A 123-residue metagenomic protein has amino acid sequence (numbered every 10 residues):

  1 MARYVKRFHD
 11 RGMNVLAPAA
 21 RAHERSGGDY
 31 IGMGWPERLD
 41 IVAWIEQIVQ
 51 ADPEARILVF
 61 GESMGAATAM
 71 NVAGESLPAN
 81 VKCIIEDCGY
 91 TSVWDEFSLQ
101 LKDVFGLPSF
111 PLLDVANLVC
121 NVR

Functional and structural regions predicted by a protein language model:
A2, V42, M70-G74: Short, hydrophobic alpha-helix immediately C-terminal to the catalytic nucleophile
V5-G27: Conserved alpha/beta-hydrolase
R21-D52, R56: Catalytic nucleophile-loop/oxyanion-hole region of alpha/beta-hydrolase and closely related hydrolase-like folds
R56-L58, C83: Residue in the alpha/beta-hydrolase core beta-strand immediately N-terminal to the catalytic nucleophile
F60-G65, A69: Gly/Ala-rich beta-loop-alpha elbow adjacent to hydrolase catalytic centers
N71-R123: Hydrolase active-site cap/lid region
